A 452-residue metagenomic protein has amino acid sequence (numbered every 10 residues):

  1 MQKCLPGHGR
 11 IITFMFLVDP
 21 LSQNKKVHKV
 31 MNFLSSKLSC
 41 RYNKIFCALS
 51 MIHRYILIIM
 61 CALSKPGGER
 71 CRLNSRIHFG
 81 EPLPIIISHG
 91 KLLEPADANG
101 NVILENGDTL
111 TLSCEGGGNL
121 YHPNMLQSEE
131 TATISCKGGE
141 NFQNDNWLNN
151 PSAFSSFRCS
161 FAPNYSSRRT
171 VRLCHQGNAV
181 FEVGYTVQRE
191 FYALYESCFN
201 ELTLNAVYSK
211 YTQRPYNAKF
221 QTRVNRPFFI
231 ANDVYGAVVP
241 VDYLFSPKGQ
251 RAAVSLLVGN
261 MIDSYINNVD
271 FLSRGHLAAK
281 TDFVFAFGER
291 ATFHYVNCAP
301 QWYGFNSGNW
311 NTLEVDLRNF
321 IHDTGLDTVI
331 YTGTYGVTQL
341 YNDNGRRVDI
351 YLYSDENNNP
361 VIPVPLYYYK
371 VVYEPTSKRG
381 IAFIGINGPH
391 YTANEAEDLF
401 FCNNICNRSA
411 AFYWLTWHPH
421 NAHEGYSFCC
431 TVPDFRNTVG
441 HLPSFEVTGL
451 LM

Functional and structural regions predicted by a protein language model:
M1-A48: Intrinsically disordered, low-complexity basic segments at termini and long loops, enriched in Pro/Gly and/or Arg/Ser
N32-M452: Domain-level detector for secreted/extracellular nuclease and nuclease-toxin modules, and for the ENPP-like C-terminal
